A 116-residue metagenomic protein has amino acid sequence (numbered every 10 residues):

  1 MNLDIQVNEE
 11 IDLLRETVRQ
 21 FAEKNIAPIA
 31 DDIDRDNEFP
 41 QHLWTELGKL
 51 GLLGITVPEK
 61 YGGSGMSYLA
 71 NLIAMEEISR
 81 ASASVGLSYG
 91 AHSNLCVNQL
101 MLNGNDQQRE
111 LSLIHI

Functional and structural regions predicted by a protein language model:
M1-E10: Intrinsic disorder at enzyme termini
M1-N2, T17-Q20: Short N-terminal secondary-structure initiator segments
L13, Q20, N25-L113: Glycine-rich flavin
